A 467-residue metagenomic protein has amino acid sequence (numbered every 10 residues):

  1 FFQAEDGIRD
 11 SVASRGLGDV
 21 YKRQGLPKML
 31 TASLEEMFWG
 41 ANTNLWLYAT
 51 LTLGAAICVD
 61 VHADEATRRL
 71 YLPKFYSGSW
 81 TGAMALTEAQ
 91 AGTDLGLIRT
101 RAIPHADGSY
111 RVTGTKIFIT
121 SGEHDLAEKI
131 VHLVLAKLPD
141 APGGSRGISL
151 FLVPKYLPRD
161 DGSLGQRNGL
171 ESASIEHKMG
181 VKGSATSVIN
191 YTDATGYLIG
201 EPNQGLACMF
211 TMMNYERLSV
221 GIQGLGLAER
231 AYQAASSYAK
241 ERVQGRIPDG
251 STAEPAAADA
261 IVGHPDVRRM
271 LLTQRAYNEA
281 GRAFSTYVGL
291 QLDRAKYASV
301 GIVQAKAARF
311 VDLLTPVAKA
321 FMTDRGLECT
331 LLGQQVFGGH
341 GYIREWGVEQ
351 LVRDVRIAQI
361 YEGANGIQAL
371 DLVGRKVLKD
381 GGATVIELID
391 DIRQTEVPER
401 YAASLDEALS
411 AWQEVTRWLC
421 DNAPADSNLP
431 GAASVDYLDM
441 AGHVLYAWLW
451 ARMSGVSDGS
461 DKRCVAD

Functional and structural regions predicted by a protein language model:
F1-L17, Y21: Single conserved hydrophobic/aromatic residue that forms the stacking wall/gate of nucleotide- or nucleobase-binding
S14-R69, P73, S77, A127-V131 (+3 more regions): Internal helix-loop-helix
S14-W46, L86-Q90, T115-K116, S121-H124 (+3 more regions): Active-site beta-strand/loop segments that form the cofactor-binding cradle of oxidoreductase flavoproteins
S109, T113-R167: A short core secondary-structure module
R111, V181, Y287, R309-I389: Alpha-helix capping/hinge segments and adjacent helical runs
F118, L157-A173, K178, A185-E216 (+2 more regions): A glycine-rich, basic-preceded beta-loop-alpha segment at the flavin cofactor/substrate interface of flavin-utilizing
E279-A318, T416-A432, M453-S460: C-terminal helix-coil-helix/basic helical segment that borders enzyme active sites and/or dimer interfaces and provides
K379, T395-D467: C-terminal amphipathic alpha-helical interaction region
